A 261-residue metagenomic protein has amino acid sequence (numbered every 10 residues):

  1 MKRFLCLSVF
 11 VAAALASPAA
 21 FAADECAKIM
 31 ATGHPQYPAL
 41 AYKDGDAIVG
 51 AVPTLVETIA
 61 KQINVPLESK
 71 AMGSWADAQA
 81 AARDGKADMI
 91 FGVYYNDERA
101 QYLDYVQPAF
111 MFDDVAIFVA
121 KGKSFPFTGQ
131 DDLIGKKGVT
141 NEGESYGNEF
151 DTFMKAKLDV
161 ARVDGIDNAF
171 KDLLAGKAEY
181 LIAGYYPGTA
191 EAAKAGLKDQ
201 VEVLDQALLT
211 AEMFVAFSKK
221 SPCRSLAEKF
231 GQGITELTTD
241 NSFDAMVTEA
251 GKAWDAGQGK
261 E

Functional and structural regions predicted by a protein language model:
S17-A19: N-terminal signal peptide c-region/cleavage motif recognized by signal peptidases
A23-Y94, Q101: Extracytoplasmic small-molecule ligand-binding "clamshell" domains of the periplasmic binding protein/Venus flytrap
H34-Q36, F112-A116, A193-Q232, A253-E261: Periplasmic-binding protein-like
G50-Q62, K136, E144, A216-W254: Extended ligand-binding regions for polar small-molecule ligands
K61, A71, A76-D88, D104-Y105 (+3 more regions): Short helices/loops that flank or line small-molecule/ion binding pockets
P66, S145-A161, D199-Q200, I234-E261: Ligand-binding clefts/hinges and TM-proximal coupling segments of bilobed small-molecule sensing domains
V93-Y102, D151-T152, E179-L209: A ligand-binding cleft/hinge motif common to bilobed small-molecule-binding domains
A120-K137: Flexible hinge/capping segments at coil-to-helix
